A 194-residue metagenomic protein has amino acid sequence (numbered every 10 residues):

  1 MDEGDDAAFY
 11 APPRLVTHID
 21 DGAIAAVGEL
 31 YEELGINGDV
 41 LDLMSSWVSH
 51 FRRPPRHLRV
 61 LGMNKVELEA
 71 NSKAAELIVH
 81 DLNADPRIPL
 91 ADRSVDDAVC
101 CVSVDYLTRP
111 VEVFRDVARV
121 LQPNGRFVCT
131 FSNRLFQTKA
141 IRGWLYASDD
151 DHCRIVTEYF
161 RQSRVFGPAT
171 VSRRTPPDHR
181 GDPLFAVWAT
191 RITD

Functional and structural regions predicted by a protein language model:
M1-G35: Class I SAM-dependent methyltransferase Rossmann-like catalytic core, especially the SAM/SAH-binding loop
G22, A26-E29, E33-P89: Class I SAM-dependent methyltransferase SAM/SAH-binding core
A26, A147-T170: Short alpha-helix
N37, V95-D96: Local beta-strand N-terminus motif with an aromatic residue
D96-V111: A short SAM/SAH-binding and catalytic strip from SAM-dependent methyltransferases
V111-R126: A short glycine-rich, Lys/Arg-flanked "PGG" loop and its adjoining helix->strand segment in the class I
R126-E158: Conserved class I S-adenosyl-L-methionine
R164-V165, R173-D194: Core SAM-dependent methyltransferase catalytic element
